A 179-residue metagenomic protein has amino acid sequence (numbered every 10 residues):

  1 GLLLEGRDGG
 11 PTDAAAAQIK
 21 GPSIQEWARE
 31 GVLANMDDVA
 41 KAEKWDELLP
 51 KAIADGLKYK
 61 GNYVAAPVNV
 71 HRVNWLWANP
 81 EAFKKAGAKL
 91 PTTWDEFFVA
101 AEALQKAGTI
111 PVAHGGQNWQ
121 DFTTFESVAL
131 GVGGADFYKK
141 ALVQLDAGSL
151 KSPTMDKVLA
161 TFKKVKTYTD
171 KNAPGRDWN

Functional and structural regions predicted by a protein language model:
G1-L2, W94-V99, P174-N179: Short helix-initiation/N-cap motifs at beta->coil->alpha
G1-P22: Early extracytoplasmic/lumenal segment of secretory-pathway proteins
K20-N74, F98: Hinge/lid segment of periplasmic solute-binding proteins
K20-S23, V32, M36, N79 (+3 more regions): Stable alpha-helical elements in mature extracytoplasmic
D37-L49, V132-K157: Short, solvent-exposed loop/beta-turn-alpha elements that line the ligand-binding surface or hinge of extracytoplasmic
Y59-V68, N74, F98-A147: Extracytoplasmic/periplasmic solute-binding protein
P80-P91, T167-Y168: Aromatic-glycine-rich donor-binding/catalytic loop that engages nucleotide-sugar donors across glycosyltransferases
A101, Q144-W178: Glycine-centered hinge/linker elements that transmit conformational signals in sensory and ligand-binding systems
